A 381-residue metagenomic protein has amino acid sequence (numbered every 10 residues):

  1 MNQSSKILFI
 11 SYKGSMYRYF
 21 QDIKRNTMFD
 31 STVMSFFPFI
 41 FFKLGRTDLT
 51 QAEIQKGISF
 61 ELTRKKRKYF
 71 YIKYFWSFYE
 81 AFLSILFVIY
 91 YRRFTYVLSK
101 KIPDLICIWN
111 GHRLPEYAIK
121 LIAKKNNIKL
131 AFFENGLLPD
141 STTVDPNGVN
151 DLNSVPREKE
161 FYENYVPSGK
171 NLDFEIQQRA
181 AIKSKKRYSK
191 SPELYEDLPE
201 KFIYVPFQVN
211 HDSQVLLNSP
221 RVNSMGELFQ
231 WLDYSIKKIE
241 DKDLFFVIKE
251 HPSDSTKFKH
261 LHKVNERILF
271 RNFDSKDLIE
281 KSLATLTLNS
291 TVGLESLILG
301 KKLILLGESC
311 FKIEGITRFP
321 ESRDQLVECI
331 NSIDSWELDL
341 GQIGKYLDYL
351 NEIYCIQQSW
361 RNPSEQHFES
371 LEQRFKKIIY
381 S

Functional and structural regions predicted by a protein language model:
M1-L49: N-terminal subdomain of nucleotide-sugar transferases
F36-P38, N135, E200-D212, E250-H251 (+1 more regions): Short loop/turn segments at strand-loop or loop-helix junctions that form parts of catalytic or ligand-binding pockets
E61-R113, E175-A181, Q357: Conserved nucleotide-sugar donor-binding subdomain of glycosyltransferases
I108-W109, P115-Y117, N272-R318: A donor-sugar binding/catalytic signature common to diverse glycosyltransferases and related nucleotide-sugar
L121-S189, S332: Active-site-proximal region of nucleotide-activated glycan assembly enzymes, centered on histidine/acidic-rich loops
Q178-S224, L228: Active-site cores of enzymes that catalyze phosphoryl transfer or operate on phosphate-rich substrates
F229-F270: Catalytic donor nucleotide-activated moiety binding site of glycosyltransferases and closely related
V292-I356: Catalytic binding pocket for nucleotide-activated donors in carbohydrate/polymer assembly enzymes
